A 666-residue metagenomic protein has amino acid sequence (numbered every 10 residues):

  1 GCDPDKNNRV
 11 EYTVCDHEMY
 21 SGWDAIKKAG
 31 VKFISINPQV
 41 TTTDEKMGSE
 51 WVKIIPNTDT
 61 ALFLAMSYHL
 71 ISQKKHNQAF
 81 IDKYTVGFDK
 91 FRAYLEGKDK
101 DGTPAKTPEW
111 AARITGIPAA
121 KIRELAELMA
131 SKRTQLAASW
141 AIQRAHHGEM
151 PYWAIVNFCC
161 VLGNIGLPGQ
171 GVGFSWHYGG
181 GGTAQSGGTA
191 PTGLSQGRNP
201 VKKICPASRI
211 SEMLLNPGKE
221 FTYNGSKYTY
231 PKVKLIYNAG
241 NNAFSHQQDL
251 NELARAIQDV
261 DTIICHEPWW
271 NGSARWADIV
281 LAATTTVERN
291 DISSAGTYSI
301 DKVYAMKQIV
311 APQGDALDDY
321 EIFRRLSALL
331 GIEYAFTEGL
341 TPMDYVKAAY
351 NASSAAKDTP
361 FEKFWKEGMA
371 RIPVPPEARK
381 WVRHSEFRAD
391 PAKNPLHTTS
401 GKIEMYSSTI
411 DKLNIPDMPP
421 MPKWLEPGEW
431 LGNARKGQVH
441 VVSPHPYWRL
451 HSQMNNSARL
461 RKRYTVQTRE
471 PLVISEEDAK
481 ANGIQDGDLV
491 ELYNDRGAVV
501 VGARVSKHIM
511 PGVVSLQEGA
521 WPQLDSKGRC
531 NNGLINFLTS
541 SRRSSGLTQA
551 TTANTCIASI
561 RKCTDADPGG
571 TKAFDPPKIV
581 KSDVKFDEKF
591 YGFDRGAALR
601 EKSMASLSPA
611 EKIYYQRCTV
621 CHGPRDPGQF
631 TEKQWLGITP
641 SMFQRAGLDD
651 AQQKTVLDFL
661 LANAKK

Functional and structural regions predicted by a protein language model:
G1-I36, T60-L64, C159-R275, T285-I292 (+2 more regions): Extended redox/cofactor-interaction regions of prokaryotic respiratory oxidoreductases
K27-I34, Q39-S131: Long, well-ordered, tryptophan-enriched scaffold segments
M47-I54, T284-D291, D301-P312: Short beta-alpha connecting loops at secondary-structure transitions that line or flank enzyme active sites
M66, G87-L215: Active-site phosphate/pyrophosphate-binding segments
I309, Q313, D318-M369, H451 (+2 more regions): Long, contiguous, secondary-structure-rich segments that constitute the structural scaffold of globular domains
Y591-K612: Electrostatic cytochrome c docking/interface patches
Y614-P624, V656: The canonical Cys-X-X-Cys-His
A646-K666: C-terminal capping alpha-helices of c-type cytochrome domains
